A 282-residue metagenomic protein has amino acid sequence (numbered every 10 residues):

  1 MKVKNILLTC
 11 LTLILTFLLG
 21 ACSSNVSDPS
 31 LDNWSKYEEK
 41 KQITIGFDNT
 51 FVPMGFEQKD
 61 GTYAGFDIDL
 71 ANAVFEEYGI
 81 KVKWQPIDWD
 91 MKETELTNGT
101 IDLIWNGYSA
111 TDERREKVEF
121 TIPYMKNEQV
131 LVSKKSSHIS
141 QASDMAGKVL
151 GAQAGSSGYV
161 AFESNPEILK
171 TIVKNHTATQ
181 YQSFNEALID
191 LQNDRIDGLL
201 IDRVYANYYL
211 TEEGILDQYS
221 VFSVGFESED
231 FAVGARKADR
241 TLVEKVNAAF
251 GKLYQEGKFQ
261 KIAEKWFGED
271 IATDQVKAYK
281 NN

Functional and structural regions predicted by a protein language model:
L18-A21: C-terminal motif of bacterial Sec signal peptides marking the signal peptidase cleavage site
S23, I68-E77, S143, K148-V149 (+2 more regions): Extended ligand-binding regions for polar small-molecule ligands
V26-G107, K245, E256: Extracytoplasmic small-molecule ligand-binding "clamshell" domains of the periplasmic binding protein/Venus flytrap
N33-K36, S133-L150: Flexible hinge/capping segments at coil-to-helix
N49, K126-S133, R203, T211-A248 (+1 more regions): Periplasmic-binding protein-like
E57, A71-I80, G158-Q180, L210-I215: Ligand-binding cleft/hinge of the Venus flytrap
E76, Q85-P86, D90-L103, K117-E119 (+2 more regions): Short helices/loops that flank or line small-molecule/ion binding pockets
M91, Y108-E116, A161-S164, I189-N193 (+1 more regions): A ligand-binding cleft/hinge motif common to bilobed small-molecule-binding domains
